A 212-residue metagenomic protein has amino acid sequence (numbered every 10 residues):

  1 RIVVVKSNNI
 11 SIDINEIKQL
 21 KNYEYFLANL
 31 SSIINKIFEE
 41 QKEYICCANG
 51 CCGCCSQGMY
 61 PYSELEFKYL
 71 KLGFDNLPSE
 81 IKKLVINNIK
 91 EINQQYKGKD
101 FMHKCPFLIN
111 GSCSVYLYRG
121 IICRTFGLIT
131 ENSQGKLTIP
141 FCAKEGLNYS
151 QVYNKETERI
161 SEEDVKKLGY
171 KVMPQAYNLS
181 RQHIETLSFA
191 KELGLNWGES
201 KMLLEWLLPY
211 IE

Functional and structural regions predicted by a protein language model:
R1-G53, Q57-G58, Y62-E212: Short loop/turn segments that flank or connect secondary-structure elements
